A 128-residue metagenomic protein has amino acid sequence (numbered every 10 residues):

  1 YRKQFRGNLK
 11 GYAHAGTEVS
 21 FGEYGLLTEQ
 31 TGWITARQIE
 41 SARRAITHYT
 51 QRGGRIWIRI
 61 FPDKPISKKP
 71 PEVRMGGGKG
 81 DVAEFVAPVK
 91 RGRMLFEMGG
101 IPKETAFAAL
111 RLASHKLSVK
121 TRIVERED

Functional and structural regions predicted by a protein language model:
R2-D128: Ribosome-associated RNA-binding proteins
